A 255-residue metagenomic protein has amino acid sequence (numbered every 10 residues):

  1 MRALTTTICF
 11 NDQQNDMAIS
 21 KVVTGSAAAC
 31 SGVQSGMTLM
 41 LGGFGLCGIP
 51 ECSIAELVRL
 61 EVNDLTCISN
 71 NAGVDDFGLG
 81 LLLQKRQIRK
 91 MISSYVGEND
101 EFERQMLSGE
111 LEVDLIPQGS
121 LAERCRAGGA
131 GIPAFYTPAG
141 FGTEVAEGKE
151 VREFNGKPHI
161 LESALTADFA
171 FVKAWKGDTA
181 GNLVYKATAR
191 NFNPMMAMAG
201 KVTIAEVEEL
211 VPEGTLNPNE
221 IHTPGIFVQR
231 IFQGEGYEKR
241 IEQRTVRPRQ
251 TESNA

Functional and structural regions predicted by a protein language model:
L4, F10, N15-A255: Conserved alpha/beta enzyme-core scaffold
